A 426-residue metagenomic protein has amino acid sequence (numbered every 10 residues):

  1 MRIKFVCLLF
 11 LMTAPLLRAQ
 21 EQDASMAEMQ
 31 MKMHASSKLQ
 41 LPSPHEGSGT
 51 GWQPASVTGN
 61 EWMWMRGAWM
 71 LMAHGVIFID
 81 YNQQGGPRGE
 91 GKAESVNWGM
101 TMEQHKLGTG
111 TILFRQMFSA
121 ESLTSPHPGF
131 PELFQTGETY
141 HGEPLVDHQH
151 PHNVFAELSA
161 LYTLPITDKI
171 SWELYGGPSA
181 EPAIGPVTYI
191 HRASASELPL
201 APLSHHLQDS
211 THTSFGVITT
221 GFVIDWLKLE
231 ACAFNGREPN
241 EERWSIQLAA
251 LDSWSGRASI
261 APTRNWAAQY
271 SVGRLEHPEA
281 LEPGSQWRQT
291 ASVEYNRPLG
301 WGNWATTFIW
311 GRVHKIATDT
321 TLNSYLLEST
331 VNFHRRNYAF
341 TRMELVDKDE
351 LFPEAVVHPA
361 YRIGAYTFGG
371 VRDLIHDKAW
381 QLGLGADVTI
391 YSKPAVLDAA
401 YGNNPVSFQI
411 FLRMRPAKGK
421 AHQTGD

Functional and structural regions predicted by a protein language model:
A24-P165, S407-R413: Beta-barrel outer-membrane channel/assembly domains of diderm bacteria
N60-W62, G99-H105, L158-L164, I218-I224 (+7 more regions): Residues on the lipid-exposed face of transmembrane beta-strands in outer-membrane beta-barrel proteins
W69, G91-G99, H152-L158, H212-I218 (+6 more regions): Residues that define the transmembrane beta-barrel architecture of outer-membrane proteins
L71, G108-I112, D168-W172, I224-E230 (+5 more regions): Repeated loop/turn-to-beta-strand initiation elements of outer-membrane beta-barrel proteins
A73-G75, I112-Q116, L174-G176, T220 (+9 more regions): Membrane-embedded beta-strand positions of outer-membrane beta-barrel proteins
I77-G85, F118-T124, G176-P182, I224-W226 (+8 more regions): Transmembrane beta-strands of outer-membrane beta-barrel pores
S125-S259: Surface-exposed coil loops of outer-membrane beta-barrel proteins
F368, G402-D426: Outer-membrane beta-barrel "beta-signal"
